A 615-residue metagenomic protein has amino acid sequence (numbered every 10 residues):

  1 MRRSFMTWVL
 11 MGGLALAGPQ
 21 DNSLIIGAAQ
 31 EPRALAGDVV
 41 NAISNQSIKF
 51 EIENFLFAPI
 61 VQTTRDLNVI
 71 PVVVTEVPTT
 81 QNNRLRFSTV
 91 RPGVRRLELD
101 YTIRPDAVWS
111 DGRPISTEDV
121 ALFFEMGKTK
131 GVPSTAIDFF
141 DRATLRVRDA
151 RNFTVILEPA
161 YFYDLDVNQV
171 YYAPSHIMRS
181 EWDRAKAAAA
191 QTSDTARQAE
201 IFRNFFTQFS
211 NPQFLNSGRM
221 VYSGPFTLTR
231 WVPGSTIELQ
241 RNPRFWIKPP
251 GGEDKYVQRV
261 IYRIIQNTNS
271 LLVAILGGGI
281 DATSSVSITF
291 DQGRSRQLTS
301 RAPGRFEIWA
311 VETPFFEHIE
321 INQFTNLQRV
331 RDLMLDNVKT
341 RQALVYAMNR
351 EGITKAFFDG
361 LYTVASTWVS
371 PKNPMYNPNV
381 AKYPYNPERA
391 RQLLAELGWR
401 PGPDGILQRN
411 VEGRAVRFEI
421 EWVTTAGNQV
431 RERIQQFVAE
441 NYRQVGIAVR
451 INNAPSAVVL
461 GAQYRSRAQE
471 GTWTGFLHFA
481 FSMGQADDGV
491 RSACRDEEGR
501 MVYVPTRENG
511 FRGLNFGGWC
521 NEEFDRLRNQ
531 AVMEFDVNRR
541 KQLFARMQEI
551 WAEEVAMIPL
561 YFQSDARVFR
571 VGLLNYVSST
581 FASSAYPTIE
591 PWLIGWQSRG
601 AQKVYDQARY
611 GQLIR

Functional and structural regions predicted by a protein language model:
D21-E31, T75, R96-Y101, F123 (+6 more regions): Short, well-ordered beta-strand elements
D21-Q30, E51, V232-I237, R241-P243 (+6 more regions): Detector for C-terminal structural segments
G27-V90, V221: N-terminal lobe/hinge region of extracytoplasmic solute-binding protein
S44-S47, S88, T102-D111, R142 (+9 more regions): Second-shell loop/turn segments in exported
V77-P133, R146-R148, T154-I156, L271-A274 (+1 more regions): Aromatic- and charge-enriched surface segment that lines or borders ligand/interaction sites
R104, P212-S217, R244-R296, A439 (+2 more regions): Ligand-site clamp/hinge motif
G127, L145-V147, T229-Q240, R263-Q328 (+4 more regions): Extracellular/periplasmic solute-recognition and catalytic clefts
I137-N204: Surface-exposed binding/hinge segments that line and control ligand-binding clefts or catalytic entry sites
